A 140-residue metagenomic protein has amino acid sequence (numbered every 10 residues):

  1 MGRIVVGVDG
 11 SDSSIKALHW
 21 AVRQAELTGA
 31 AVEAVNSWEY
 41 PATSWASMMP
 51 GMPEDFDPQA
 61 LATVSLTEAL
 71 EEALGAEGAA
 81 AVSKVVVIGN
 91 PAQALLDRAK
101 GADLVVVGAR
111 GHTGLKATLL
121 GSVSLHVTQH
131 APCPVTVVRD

Functional and structural regions predicted by a protein language model:
G2-G51: Small/aliphatic-rich secondary-structure junction motif
I4, A21, V32, L95 (+2 more regions): Hydrophobic structural packing positions in well-ordered secondary structure
S13, L27, E71-V107: Structural beta-alpha unit
E33-V35, S83-V87, T136-V138: General small-molecule cofactor/ligand-binding pocket signal
N36-S37, G108-R110, R139-D140: Short secondary-structure boundary segments
M49-P53, A102-D103: Short, hinge-like loop/turn segments at secondary-structure boundaries
G51-S65: A short acidic, glycine-rich active-site loop that binds or catalyzes chemistry on phosphate/adenosine moieties
L104-Q129: Glycine-rich, Arg-bearing micro-motifs that act as flexible, cationic patches
